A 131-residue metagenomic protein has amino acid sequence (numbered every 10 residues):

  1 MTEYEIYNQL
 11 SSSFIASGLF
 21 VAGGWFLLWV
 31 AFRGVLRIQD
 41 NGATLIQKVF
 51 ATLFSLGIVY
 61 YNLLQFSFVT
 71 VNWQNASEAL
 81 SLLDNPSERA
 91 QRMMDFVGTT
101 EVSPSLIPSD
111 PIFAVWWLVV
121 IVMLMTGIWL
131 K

Functional and structural regions predicted by a protein language model:
M1-F32: Cytosolic-side membrane-entry/anchor segment at the start of a transmembrane helix
A16, A90-M123: Hydrophobic alpha-helical transmembrane segments
G18-W25, L53, G57, W116-V120: Residue-level signal for the membrane-embedded core of alpha-helical transmembrane segments, especially mid-helix
F26-L36, I107-K131: Transmembrane alpha-helical segments in integral membrane proteins
V35-I46: Membrane-interface helix-boundary motifs at transmembrane edges
V49-S77: Hydrophobic alpha-helical membrane-insertion segments
S67, T99-V102, L130: Compact alpha-helical subdomains of small soluble proteins
S67-M94: Juxtamembrane non-transmembrane "cap" segments at the membrane-aqueous interface of multi-pass membrane proteins
